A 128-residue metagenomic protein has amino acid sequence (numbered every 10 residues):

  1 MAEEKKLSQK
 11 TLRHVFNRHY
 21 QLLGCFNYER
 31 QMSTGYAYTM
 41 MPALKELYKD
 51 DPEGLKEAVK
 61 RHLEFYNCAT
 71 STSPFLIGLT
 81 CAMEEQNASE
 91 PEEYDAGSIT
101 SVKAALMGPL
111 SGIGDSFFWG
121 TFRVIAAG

Functional and structural regions predicted by a protein language model:
M1-D95: Soluble N-terminal domains of membrane-associated systems
G97-G128: Transmembrane alpha-helical segments and their cytosolic interface motifs in multi-pass membrane proteins
